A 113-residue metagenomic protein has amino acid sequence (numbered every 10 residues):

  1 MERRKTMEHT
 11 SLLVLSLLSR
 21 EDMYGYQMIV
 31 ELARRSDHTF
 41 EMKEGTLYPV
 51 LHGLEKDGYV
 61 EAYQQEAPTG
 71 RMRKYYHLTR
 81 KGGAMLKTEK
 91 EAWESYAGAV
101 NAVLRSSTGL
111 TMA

Functional and structural regions predicted by a protein language model:
E2-R4, G58-Y59, T111: Short, contiguous hydrophobic alpha-helices characteristic of membrane insertion segments
E2-T46: N-terminal helix-turn-helix DNA-binding core of bacterial DNA-binding proteins
E41, Y63, M112-A113: Short, hydrophobic secondary-structure boundary micro-motifs
L47-L54: Basic amphipathic alpha-helical segments that dock to polyanions
E55-M72, H77: Beta-hairpin "wing" of winged helix-turn-helix
L78-G82: Accessory beta->alpha helical hairpin/"wing" motif in late/C-terminal subdomains of nucleic-acid enzymes
A84-A113: Amphipathic alpha-helical dimerization/coiled-coil segments that flank or bridge DNA-binding/regulatory modules
